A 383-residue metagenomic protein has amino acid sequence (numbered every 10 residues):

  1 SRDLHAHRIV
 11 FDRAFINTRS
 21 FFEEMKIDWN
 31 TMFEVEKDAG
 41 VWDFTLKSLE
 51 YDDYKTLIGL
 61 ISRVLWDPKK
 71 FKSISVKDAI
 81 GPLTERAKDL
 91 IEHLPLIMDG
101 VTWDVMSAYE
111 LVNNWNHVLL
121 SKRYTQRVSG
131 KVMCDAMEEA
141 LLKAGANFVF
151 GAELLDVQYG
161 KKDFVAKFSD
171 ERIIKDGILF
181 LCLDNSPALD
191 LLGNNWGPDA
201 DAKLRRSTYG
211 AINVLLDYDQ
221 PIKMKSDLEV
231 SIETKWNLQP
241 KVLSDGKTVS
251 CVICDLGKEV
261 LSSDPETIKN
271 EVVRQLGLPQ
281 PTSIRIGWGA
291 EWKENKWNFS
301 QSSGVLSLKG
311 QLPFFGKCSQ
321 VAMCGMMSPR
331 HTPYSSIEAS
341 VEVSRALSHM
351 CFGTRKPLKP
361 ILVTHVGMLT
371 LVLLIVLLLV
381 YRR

Functional and structural regions predicted by a protein language model:
S1-F15: Glycine-rich active-site loop/strand segments that organize a redox cofactor
D12-A108, L119: Mobile amphipathic helical/loop "lid" adjacent to a hydrophobic cofactor/ligand pocket
N30, N147-G151, R285-G287, A322: General small-molecule cofactor/ligand-binding pocket signal
N113-F168: Helical element adjacent to the flavin cofactor pocket in flavoenzyme catalytic cores
L141-A144, K175-D176, S348-R355: Short, hydrophobic alpha-helical segments
L155-L261, E271, Q275, L371: Mid-domain catalytic core of redox enzymes that form a hydrophobic substrate pocket/lid adjacent to a catalytic redox
E233-L369: Conserved flavin/dinucleotide-binding core of flavoenzymes
T364-R383: Terminal signal-anchor or tail-anchor transmembrane helices that tether membrane-associated enzymes to cellular
